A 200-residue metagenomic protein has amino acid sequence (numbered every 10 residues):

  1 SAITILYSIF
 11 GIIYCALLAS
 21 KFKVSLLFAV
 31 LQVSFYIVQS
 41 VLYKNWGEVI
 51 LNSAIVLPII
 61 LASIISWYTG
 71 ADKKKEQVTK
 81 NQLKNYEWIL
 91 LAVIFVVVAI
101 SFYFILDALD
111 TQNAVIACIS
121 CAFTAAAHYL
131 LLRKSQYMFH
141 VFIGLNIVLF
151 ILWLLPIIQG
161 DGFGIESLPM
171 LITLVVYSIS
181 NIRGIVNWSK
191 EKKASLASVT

Functional and structural regions predicted by a protein language model:
S1-W46: N-terminal topogenic module of multi-pass integral membrane proteins
S1-Y7, E48-L57, D110-C121: Structural signature of hydrophobic alpha-helical transmembrane segments
A16-L27, Y129-V141: Membrane-helix interface "capping/anchor" motifs
L31-G70, E76: Hydrophobic, ordered structural segments
S34-Y43, E87-V96, G144-P156: Small-residue-rich segments of transmembrane alpha-helices in multi-pass membrane proteins, especially helix faces
L51-S63, Q82-L106, S120-F123, A127: Alpha-helical transmembrane segments of multi-pass integral membrane proteins
V97-T111, C118-F139, I151-L154: Alpha-helical transmembrane segments in multipass membrane proteins, preferentially the mid-helix core
L131-V199: C-terminal transmembrane-bundle signature of multipass membrane proteins, characterized by strong activation on
